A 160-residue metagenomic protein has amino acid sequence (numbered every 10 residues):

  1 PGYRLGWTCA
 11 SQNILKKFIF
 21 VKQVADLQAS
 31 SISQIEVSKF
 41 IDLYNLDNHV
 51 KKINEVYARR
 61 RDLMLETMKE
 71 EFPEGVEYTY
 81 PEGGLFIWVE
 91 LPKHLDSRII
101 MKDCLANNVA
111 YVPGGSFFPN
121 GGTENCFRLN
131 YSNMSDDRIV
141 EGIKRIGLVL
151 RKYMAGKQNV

Functional and structural regions predicted by a protein language model:
P1-V160: PLP-dependent class I/II
